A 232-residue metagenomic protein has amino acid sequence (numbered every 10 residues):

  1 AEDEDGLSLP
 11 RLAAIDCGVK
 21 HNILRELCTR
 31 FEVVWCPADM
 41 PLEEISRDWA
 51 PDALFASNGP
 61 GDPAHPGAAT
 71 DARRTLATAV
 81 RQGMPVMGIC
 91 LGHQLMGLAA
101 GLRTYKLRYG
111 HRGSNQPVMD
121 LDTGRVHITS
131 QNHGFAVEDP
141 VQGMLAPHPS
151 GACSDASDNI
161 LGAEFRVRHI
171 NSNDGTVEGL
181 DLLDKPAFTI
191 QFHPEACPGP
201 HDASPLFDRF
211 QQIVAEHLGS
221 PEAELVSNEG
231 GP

Functional and structural regions predicted by a protein language model:
A1-W49, P63, E195-G199, P205 (+1 more regions): RNA-binding accessory domains that recognize and position tRNA/RNA substrates
L9-R11, E32, P85, I128 (+1 more regions): Residues that mark the start of a beta-strand
L9-R11, L27, A53, T75 (+5 more regions): Domain-wide signal for the mature, well-folded portions of proteins, strongly enriched in nucleus-encoded organellar
R11-D16, T129-S130, F188-F192: Active-site-proximal beta-strand elements of phosphoester/diester hydrolases
V33-W35, T104, V167: Generic structural signal for residues in well-ordered beta-strands
D48-A53, N58-P140, P200-R209, I213: Cysteine-nucleophile active-site neighborhood
G59, K185, E195: Flexible loop residues that form catalytic and substrate-binding hotspots at small-molecule/glycan-binding clefts
R125-D184, E222, G231-P232: Catalytic beta-strand/loop cores that center a nucleophilic Ser/Cys/Thr and support acyl-enzyme chemistry
